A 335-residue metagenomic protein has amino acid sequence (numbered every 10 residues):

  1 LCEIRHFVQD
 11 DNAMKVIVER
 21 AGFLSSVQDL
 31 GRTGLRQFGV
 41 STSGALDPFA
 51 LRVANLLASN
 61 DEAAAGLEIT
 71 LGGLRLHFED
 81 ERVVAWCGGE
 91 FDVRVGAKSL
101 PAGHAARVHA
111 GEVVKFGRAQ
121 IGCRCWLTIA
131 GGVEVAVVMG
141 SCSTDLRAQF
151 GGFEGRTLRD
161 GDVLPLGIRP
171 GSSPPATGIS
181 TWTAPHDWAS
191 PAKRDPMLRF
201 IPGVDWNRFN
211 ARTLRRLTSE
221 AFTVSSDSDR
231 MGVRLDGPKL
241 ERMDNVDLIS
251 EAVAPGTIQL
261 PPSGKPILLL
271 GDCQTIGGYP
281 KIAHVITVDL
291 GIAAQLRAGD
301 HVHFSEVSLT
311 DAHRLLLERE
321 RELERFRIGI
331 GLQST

Functional and structural regions predicted by a protein language model:
N12-T335: Conserved "landmark" site that anchors the functional core of diverse proteins
